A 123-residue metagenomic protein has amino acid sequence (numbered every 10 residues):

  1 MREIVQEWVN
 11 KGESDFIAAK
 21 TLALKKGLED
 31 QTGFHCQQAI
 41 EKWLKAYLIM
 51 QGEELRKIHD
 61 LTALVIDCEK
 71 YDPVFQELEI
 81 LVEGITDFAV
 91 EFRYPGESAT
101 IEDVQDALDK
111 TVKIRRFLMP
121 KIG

Functional and structural regions predicted by a protein language model:
M1-G123: Terminal alpha-helical segments
